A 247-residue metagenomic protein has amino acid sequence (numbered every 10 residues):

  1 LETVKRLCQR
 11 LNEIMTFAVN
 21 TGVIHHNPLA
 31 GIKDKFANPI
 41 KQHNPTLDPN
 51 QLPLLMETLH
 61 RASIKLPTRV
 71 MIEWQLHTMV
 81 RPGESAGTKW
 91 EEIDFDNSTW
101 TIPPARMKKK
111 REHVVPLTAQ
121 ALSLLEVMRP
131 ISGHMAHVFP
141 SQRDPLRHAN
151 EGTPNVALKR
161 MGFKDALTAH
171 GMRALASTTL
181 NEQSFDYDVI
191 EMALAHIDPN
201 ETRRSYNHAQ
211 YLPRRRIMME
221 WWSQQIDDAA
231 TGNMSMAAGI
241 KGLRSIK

Functional and structural regions predicted by a protein language model:
L1-N12, N20-T88, D96, M107-R111 (+2 more regions): Basic, Lys/Arg- and aromatic-enriched nucleic-acid-binding interface segment
E2, N20, E73, H77-E84 (+3 more regions): C-terminal catalytic core of tyrosine-transesterase DNA break-rejoin enzymes
I14-A18, M128, L180, I226: Hydrophobic recognition helices of helix-based DNA-binding modules
H26, E92-T99, K164-A166, F185-N207 (+3 more regions): Short, polar N-cap/turn motifs at the start of nucleic acid-interacting alpha helices
N38-K41, T46, T101-K110, L122 (+1 more regions): Catalytic-site neighborhood detector that most strongly recognizes the C-terminal catalytic loop/helix of tyrosine
T46-P53, N97, R106, P116-A166 (+5 more regions): Active-site/catalytic core of tyrosine-dependent DNA strand-transfer enzymes
V156-M161, L212-P213, I217-Q224, N233-K247: Acidic, low-complexity interaction regions
